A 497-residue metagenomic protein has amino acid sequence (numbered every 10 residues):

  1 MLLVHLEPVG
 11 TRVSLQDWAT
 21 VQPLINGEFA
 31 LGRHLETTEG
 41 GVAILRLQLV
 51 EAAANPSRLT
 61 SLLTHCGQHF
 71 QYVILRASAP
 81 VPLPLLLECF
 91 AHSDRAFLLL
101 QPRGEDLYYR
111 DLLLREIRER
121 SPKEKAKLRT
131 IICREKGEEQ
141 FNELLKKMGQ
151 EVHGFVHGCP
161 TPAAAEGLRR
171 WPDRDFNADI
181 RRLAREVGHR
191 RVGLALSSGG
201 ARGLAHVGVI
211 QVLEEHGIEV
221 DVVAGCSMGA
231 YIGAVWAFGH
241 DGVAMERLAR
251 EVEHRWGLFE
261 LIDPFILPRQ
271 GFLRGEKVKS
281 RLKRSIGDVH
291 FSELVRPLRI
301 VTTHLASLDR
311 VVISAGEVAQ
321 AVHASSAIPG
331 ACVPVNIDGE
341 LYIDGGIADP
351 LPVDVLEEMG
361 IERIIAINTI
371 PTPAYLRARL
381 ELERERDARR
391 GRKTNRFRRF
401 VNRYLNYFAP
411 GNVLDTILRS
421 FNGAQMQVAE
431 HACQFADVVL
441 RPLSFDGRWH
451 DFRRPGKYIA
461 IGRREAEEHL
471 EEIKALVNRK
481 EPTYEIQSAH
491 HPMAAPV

Functional and structural regions predicted by a protein language model:
L2-A52, L63, A249: Phosphate-binding loop that captures ATP/GTP phosphates
I44-R46, Y72-R76, F97-L99, G193-A195 (+2 more regions): Structural motif
L59-L62, G67-F155, A374: Conserved catalytic-core segment of NTP-binding enzymes
R76, E219-F238: Catalytic nucleophile loop
K123-N177, G242-R281, S285, T303-V318 (+2 more regions): Non-catalytic peripheral regions of patatin-like phospholipases
W171-V223: Helix-rich "cap/lid" substructures immediately adjacent to catalytic or cofactor-binding pockets
H206, G229-A230, D349: Catalytic nucleophile loop
I286-P297: A short alpha-helix-loop-beta-strand transition element characteristic of N-terminal alpha/beta dinucleotide-binding
